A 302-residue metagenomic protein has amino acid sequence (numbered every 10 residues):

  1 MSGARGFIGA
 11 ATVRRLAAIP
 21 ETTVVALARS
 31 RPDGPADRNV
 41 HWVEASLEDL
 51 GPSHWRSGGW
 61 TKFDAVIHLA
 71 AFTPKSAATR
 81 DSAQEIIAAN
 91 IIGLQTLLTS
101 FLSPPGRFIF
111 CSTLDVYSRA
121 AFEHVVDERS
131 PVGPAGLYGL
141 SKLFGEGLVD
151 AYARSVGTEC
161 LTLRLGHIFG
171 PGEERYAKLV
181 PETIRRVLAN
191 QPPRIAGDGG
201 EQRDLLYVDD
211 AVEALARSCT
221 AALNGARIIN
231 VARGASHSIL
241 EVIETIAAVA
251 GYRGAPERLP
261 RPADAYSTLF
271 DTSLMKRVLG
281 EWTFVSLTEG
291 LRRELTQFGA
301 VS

Functional and structural regions predicted by a protein language model:
M1-I19: N-terminal Rossmann NAD(P)H-binding glycine-rich loop of SDR-like oxidoreductase domains
S2, L27, V66-F72, F108-L114 (+1 more regions): SDR active-site strand-loop-helix element
D37-G51: Rossmann-fold cofactor-recognition segment
L47-A89: NAD(P)H-binding glycine-rich loop region in Rossmannoid oxidoreductase-like domains and their noncatalytic homologs
H68, Q95-L137: Conserved Rossmann-fold NAD(P)-dependent oxidoreductase catalytic core, especially the SDR/UDP-sugar
S141-F144: Active-site helix of classical SDR
G147-Q202, V208-V212, T245-A247: NAD(P)-dependent short-chain dehydrogenase/reductase
V187, Q191-S302: C-terminal substrate-binding subdomain of Rossmann-fold SDR/epimerase-dehydratase oxidoreductases
